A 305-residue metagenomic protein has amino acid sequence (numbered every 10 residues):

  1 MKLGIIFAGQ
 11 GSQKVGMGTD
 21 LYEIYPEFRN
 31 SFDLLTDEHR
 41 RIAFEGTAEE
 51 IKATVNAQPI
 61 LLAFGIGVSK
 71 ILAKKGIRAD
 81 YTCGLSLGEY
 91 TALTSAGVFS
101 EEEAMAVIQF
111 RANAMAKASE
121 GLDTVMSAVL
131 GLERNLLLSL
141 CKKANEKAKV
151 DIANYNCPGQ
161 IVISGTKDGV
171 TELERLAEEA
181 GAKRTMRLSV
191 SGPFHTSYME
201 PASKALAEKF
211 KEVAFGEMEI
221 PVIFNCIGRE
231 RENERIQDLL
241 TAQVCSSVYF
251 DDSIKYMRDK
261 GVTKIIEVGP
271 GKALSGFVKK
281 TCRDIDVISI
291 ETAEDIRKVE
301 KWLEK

Functional and structural regions predicted by a protein language model:
M1-L136, K142, L188, K264-E294: FabD-like malonyl-/acyl-CoA
Q10-S12, D37-R40, A96-S246: Alpha/beta catalytic cores of group-transfer enzymes, especially the acyltransferase/condensing modules of polyketide
I60-G65, Q243-F250: A short, flexible low-complexity segment enriched in Lys/Arg and Gly/Pro that occurs in N-terminal basic tails
A73, E178, R258-G261: Non-catalytic positions within long, well-ordered alpha-helices that form the structural scaffold/packing of enzyme
C245-V262: A short, acidic, amphipathic alpha-helical segment used as a generic capping/interface helix at domain edges
I296-W302: Short, charged, surface-exposed secondary-structure boundary motifs
